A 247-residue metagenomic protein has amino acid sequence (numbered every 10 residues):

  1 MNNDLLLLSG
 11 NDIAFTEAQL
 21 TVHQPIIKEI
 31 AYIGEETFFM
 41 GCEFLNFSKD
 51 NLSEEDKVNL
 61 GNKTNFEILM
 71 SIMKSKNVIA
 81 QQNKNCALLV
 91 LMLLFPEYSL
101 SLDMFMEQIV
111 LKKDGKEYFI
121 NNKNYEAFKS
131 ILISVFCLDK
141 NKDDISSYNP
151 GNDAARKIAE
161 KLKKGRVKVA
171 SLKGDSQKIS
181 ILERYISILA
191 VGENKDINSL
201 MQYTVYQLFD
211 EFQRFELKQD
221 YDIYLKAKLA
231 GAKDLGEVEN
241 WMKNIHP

Functional and structural regions predicted by a protein language model:
M1-E67, F136-Y224: An amphipathic, hydrophobic-aromatic interaction surface with interspersed Lys/Arg that forms lipid/phosphate-bearing
E17, K28-E35, F39-E117: N-terminal leader/propeptide segments of preproteins
A80, K84-G174, I179: Hydrophobic, aromatic-lined core segments that form the binding pocket/scaffold for planar heteroaromatic ligands
L100, I120-K123, K195, Y203 (+1 more regions): Short coil/turn linker and secondary-structure boundary residues
F128, I181-Y185, D234-E237: Alpha-helical structural motif
K228-P247: Long, intrinsically disordered, low-complexity Ser/Thr/Pro-rich regulatory/activation regions of nuclear proteins
